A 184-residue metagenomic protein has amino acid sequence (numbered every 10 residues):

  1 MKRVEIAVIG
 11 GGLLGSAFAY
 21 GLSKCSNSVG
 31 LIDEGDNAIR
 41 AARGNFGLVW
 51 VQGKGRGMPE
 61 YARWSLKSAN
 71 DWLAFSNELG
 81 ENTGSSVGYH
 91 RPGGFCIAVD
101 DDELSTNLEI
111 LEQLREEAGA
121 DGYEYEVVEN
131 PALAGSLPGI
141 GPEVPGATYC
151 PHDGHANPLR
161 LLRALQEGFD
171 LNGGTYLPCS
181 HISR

Functional and structural regions predicted by a protein language model:
K2, C25, N172: Conserved dinucleotide-binding and phosphotransfer motif residues
K2-L14, G30: Beta1/beta-strand and adjacent pyrophosphate-binding region of the FAD-binding site in flavoprotein oxidoreductases
F18, N27, Y123, G174: Short phosphate-binding/catalytic loops that engage adenosine nucleotides
A19, S23, G168: Gly/Ala-rich phosphate-binding loop of Rossmann-like dinucleotide-binding domains, activating on the conserved
S23-R43: Glycine-rich FAD pyrophosphate-binding loop
D33, E129-N130, P178-S180: Short loop/edge segments at beta-strand edges and connector loops that shape dinucleotide/nucleotide cofactor-binding
L48-A132, S136: Dinucleotide-binding Rossmann-like beta1-alpha1 core, especially the glycine-rich loop that anchors the ADP
T148-R184: Helical element adjacent to the flavin cofactor pocket in flavoenzyme catalytic cores
